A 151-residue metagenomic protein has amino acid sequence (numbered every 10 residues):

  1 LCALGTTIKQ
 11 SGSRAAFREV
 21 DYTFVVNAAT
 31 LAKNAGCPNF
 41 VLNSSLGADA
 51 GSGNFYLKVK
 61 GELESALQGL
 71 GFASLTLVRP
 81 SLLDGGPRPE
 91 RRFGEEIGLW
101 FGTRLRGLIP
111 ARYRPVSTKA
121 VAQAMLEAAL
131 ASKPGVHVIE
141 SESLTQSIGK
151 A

Functional and structural regions predicted by a protein language model:
L1-N27, L31-N34, A129, K133: NAD(P)H-binding glycine-rich loop region in Rossmannoid oxidoreductase-like domains and their noncatalytic homologs
C2, N27-T30, N39-F40, G85 (+1 more regions): Structured catalytic cores of enzymes that bind and process phosphorylated ligands/cofactors
A3-L4, F40-L46, V78-P80: SDR active-site strand-loop-helix element
K9, S44-G47, R106-L108: A generic short-segment signal for beta-strand/edge and adjacent turn/coil regions
G12, N43, G51-S52: Active-site "substrate specificity/gating" loop of NAD(P)-dependent dehydrogenases, especially the short-chain
Y22-T23, P38, E62: Conserved internal alpha-helix in NAD(P)-dependent oxidoreductase domains
A35-P38, G71-A73: A short helix->loop->beta-strand "cap" motif at the edges of active sites that frequently abuts
A50-A151: Oxidoreductase cofactor-interface core, primarily capturing Rossmann-like NAD(P)-dependent enzymes
